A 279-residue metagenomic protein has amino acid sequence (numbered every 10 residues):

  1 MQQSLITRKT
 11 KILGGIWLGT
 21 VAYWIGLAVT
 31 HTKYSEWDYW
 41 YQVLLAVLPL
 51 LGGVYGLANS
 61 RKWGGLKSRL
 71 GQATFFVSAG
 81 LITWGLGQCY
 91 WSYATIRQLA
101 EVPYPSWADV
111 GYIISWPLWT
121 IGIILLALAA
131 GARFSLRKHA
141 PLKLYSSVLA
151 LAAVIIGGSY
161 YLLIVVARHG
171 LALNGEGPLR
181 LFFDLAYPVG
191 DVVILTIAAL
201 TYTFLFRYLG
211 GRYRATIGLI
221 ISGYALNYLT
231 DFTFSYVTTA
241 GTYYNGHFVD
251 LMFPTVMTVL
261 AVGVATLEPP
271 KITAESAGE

Functional and structural regions predicted by a protein language model:
M1-E279: Polytopic alpha-helical membrane-helix bundles and their juxtamembrane interface segments in multi-pass membrane
